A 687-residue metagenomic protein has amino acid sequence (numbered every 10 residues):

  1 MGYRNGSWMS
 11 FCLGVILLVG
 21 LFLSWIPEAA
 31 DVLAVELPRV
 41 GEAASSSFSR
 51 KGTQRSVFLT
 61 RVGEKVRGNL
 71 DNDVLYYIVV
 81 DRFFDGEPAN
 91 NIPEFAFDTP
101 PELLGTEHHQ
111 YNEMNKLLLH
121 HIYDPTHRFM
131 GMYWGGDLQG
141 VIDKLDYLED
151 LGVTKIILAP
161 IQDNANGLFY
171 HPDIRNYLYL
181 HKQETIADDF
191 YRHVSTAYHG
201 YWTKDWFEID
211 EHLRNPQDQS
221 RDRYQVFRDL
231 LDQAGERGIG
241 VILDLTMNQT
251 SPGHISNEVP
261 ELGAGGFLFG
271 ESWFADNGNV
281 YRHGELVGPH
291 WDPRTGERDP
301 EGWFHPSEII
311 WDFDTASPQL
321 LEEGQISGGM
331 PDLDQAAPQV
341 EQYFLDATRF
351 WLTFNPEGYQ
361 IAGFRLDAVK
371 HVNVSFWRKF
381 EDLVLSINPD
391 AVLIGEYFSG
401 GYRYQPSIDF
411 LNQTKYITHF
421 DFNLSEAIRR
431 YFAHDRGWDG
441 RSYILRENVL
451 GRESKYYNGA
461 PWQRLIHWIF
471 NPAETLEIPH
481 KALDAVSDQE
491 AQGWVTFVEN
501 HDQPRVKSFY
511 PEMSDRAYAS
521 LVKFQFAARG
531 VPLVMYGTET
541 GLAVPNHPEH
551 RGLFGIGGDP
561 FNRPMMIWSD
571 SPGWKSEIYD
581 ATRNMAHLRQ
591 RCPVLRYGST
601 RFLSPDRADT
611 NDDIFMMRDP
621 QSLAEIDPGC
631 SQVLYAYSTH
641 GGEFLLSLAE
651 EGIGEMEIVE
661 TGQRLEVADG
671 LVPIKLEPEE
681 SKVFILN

Functional and structural regions predicted by a protein language model:
S10, I16, A29-V79, F84-D85 (+9 more regions): Carbohydrate-interacting/catalytic domains
C12-S24: Bacterial N-terminal signal peptides
V35-G240, M566, E679: N-terminal structural segment of carbohydrate-active enzymes
L37-G41, S47-R50, V57, L231 (+13 more regions): Active-site-proximal helices and loops of the catalytic beta/alpha 8
Y76, I156-L158, V241-L243, F364 (+4 more regions): Hydrophobic faces of well-ordered beta-strands that scaffold small-molecule active sites in alpha/beta enzyme cores
I78, L148, L158, W206 (+9 more regions): Conserved, mostly hydrophobic/aromatic
N91-P101, N164-T203, M247-Q319, I408-H419 (+1 more regions): Aromatic- and acidic-residue-enriched segments that line the glycan-binding/catalytic groove of carbohydrate-active
I122-Q139, W202-Y224, I326-E341, A362-V372 (+3 more regions): The substrate-binding groove and active-site-proximal loops of carbohydrate-active enzymes, especially glycoside
